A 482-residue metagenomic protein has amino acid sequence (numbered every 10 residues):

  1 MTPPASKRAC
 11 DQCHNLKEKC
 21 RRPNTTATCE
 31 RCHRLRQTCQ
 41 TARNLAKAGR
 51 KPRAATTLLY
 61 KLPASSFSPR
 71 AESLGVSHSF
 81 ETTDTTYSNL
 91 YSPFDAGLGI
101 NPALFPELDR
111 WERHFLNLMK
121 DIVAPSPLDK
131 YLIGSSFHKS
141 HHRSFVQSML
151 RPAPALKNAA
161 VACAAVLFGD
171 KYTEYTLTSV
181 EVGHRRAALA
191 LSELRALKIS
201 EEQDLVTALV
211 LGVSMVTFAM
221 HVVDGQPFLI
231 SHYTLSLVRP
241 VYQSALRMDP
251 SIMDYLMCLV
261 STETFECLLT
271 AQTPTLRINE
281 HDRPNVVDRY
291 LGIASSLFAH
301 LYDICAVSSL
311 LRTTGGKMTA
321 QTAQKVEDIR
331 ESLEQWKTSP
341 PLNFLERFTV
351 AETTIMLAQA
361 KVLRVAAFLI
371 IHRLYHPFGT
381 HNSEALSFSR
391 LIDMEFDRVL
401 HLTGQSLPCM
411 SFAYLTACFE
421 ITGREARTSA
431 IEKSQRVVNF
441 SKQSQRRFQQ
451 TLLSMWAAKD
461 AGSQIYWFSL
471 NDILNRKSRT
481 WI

Functional and structural regions predicted by a protein language model:
M1-S140, V146-A153, A458-W481: Charge-rich, intrinsically disordered regulatory segments
K17, S411, R424-I482: C-terminal region signature
S136-P152, Y172-S179, Q272-N439, Q449-L452: Cytosolic regulatory protein-protein interaction regions
R143-M149, V161-T176, R185-D224, T234-V241 (+5 more regions): Hydrophobic/aromatic-rich effector regions of fungal transcription factors
N158, V206-L209, I252-M253, M257 (+2 more regions): Start-of-helix signal in alpha-solenoid helical-repeat scaffolds, especially tetratricopeptide repeats
V216-T314, N475-R476, I482: Acidic/serine-rich, low-complexity amphipathic helices located in mid- to C-terminal regulatory regions
